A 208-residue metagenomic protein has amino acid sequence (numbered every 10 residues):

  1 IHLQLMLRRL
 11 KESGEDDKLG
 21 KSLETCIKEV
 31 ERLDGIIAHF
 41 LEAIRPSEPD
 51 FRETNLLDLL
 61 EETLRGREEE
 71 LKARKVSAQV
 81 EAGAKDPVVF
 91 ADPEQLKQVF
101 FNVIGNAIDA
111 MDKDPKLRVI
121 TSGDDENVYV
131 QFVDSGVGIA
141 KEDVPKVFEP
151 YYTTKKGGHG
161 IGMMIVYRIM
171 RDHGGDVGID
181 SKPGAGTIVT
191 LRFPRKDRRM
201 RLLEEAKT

Functional and structural regions predicted by a protein language model:
I1-E31: Histidine phosphotransfer helical core of two-component systems
S47-P49, V88-A91, T154: Conserved micro-motifs of the catalytic ATP-binding
R52, K72, S77-P87: Conserved catalytic submotifs in the C-terminal HATPase_c
R52-L64, G123: A conserved beta-strand-to-alpha-helix junction within the catalytic ATP-binding
D114-E126: Short beta-strand/loop element within the Bergerat-fold HATPase_c
I139-Y151, A206: Short conserved segment of the HATPase_c
M170-R171: Detector for a conserved hydrophobic position within an alpha-helical segment of the HATPase_c
